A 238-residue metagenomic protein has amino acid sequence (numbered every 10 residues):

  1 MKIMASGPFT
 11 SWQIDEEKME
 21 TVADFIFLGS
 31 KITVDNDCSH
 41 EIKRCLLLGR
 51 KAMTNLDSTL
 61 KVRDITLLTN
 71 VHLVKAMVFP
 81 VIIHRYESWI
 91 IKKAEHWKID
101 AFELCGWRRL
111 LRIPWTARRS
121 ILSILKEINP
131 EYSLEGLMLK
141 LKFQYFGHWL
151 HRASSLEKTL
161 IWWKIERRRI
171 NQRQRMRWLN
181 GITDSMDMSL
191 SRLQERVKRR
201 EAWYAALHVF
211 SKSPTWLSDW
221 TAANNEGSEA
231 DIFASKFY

Functional and structural regions predicted by a protein language model:
M1-Y238: Short linear motifs embedded in intrinsically disordered, charge-biased segments
